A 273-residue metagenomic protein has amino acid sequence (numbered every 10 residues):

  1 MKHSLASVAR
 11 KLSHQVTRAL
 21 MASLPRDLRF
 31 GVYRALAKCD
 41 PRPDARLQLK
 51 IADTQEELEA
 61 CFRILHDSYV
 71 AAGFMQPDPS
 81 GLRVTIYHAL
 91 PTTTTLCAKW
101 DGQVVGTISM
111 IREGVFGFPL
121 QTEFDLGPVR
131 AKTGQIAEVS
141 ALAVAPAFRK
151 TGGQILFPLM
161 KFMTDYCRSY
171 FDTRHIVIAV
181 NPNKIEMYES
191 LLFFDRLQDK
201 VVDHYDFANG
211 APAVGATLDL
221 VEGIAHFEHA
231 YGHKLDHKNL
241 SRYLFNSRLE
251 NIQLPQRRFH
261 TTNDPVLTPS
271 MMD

Functional and structural regions predicted by a protein language model:
A6-Q55: Conserved N-terminal entry element of GNAT/NAT acetyltransferase domains
A35-V84, T95-C97, V104-V105: Short amphipathic alpha-helix that is part of the acyltransferase structural core
P77-T85, A89-T92, F116-P128, K200: Short acidic (Asp/Glu) patches
L90-T93, G210-P212: A short, glycine/Asx- and small/polar-enriched loop/turn that sits immediately N-terminal to a beta-strand
P91-T93, V105, K132-A137: Short connector loops at helix/strand junctions that flank enzyme active sites, especially segments positioning acidic
C97-R130: Short, His- and charge-rich active-site/binding loops that engage polyanionic ligands
Q121-L220: Acyl-donor binding region in acyl/amide transferases
H204-D273: Charge-rich, low-complexity intrinsically disordered segments
